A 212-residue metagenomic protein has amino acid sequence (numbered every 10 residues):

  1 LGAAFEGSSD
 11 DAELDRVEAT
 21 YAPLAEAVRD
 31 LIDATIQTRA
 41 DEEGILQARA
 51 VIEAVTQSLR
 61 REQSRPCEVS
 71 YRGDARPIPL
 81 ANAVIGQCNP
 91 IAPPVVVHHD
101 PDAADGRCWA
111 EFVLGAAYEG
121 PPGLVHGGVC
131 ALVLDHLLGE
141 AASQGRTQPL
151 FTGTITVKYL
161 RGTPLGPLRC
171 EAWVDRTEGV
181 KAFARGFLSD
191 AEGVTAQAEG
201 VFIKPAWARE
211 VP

Functional and structural regions predicted by a protein language model:
L1-P66, R72-A75, T163-P164, D175-P212: HotDog/MaoC-like acyl-thioester-processing domains
A4-S8, A12, L137-R169: Hydrophobic beta-strand-centered segment that forms part of the acyl-chain substrate-binding groove
E43-E119: Long amphipathic N-terminal alpha/beta scaffold segment
H98-D100, L160, W173-T177: Short beta-strand micro-motifs enriched in acidic
D100-G106, G162-P164, E192: A short, structured loop/turn motif at beta-sheet edges
D105-R107, V125-Q148: Active-site helix/loop of acyl-thioester processing domains in fatty-acid/polyketide metabolism, spanning hotdog-fold
